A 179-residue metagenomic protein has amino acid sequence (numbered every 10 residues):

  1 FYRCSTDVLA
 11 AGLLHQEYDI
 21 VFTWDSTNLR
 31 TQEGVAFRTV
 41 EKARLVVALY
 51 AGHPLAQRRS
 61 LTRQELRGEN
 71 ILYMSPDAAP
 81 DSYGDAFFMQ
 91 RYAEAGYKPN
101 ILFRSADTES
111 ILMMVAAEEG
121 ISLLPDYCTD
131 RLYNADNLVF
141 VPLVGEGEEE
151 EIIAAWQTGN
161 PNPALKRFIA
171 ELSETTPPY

Functional and structural regions predicted by a protein language model:
F1, Y92-L102, N137: A local structural motif
F1-R30, S105: Central regulatory/effector-binding core of bacterial HTH transcription factors
Y2-C4, R38, N100-R104, V141: General small-molecule cofactor/ligand-binding pocket signal
T6-Y18, M89, A93-A95, T108-E119: Short helices/loops that flank or line small-molecule/ion binding pockets
W24, R63, E69-A95, N162-L165 (+2 more regions): Secondary-structure junction motif
R30-T39, A43-R44, E109-T158: Beta-alpha-beta core module
G34-L45, L49-I71, P163-K166: Flexible hinge/capping segments at coil-to-helix
